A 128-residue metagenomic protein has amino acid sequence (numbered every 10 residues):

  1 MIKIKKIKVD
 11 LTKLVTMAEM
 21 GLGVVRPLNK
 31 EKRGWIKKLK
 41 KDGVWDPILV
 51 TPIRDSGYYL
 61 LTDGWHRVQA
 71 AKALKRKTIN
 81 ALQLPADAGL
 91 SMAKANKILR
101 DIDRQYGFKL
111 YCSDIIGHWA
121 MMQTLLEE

Functional and structural regions predicted by a protein language model:
I2-T62, Q69-K72: Short alpha-helix boundary/capping and kink motifs at helix termini
K5, N96-I98, K109, S113: A subset of signal/propeptide-processing and intrinsically disordered low-complexity segments in secreted/extracellular
I7, I98-R100, T124: Exposed, low-complexity/repetitive linear segments and helix-based recognition motifs, biased toward charged/polar
M17-E19, L39, P85, D103 (+2 more regions): Compositionally biased, low-complexity repeat tracts
E31-W35, K94, A120-M121: Exposed alpha-helical structural elements
K32-W35, P85, F108, C112: Compositionally biased, charge-rich terminal segments
V44-G107: A short, basic-hydrophobic beta/loop patch
I102-E128: Alpha-helical interaction elements
